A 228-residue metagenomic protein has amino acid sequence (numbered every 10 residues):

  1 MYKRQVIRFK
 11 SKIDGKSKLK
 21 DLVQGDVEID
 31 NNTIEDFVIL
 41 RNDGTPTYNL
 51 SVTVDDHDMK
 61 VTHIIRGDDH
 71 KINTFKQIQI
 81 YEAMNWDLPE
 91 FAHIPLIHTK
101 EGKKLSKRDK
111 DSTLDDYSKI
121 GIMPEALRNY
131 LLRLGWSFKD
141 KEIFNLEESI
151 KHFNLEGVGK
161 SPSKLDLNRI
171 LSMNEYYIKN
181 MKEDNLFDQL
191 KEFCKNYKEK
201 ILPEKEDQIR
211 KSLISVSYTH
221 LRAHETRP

Functional and structural regions predicted by a protein language model:
M1-Y2, H220-P228: Single conserved hydrophobic/aromatic residue that forms the stacking wall/gate of nucleotide- or nucleobase-binding
K3-K107, T113, F138: Active-site cores that bind ATP or allylic diphosphates and position pyrophosphate for catalysis
M84-R222: Catalytic adenosine-cofactor/nucleotide-binding cores of aminoacyl-tRNA synthetases and other
